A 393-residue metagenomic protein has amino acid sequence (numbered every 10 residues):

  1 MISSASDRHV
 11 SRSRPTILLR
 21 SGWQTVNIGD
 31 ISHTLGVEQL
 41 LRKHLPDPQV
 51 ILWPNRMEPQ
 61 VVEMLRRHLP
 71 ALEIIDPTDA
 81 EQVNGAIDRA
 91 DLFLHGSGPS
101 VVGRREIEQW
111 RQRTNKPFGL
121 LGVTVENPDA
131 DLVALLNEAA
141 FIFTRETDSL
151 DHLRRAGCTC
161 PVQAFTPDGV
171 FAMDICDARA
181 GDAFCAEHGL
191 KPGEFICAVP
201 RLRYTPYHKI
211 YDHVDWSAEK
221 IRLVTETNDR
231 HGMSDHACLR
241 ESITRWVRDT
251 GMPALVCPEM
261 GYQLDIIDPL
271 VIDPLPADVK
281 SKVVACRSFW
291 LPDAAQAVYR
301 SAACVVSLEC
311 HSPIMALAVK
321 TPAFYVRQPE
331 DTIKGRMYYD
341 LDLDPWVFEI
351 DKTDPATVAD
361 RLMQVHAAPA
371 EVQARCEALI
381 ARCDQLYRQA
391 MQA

Functional and structural regions predicted by a protein language model:
I2-A393: Active-site anion-handling motifs in enzyme catalytic cores
